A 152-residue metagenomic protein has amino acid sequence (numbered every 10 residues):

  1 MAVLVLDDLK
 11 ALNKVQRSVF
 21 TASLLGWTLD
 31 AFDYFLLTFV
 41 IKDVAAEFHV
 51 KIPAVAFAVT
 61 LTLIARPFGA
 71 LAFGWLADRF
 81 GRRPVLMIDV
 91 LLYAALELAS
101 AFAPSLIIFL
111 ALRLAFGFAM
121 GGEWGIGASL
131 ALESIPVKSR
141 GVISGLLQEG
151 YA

Functional and structural regions predicted by a protein language model:
M1-A152: Transmembrane-helix signature of 12-pass secondary carriers
